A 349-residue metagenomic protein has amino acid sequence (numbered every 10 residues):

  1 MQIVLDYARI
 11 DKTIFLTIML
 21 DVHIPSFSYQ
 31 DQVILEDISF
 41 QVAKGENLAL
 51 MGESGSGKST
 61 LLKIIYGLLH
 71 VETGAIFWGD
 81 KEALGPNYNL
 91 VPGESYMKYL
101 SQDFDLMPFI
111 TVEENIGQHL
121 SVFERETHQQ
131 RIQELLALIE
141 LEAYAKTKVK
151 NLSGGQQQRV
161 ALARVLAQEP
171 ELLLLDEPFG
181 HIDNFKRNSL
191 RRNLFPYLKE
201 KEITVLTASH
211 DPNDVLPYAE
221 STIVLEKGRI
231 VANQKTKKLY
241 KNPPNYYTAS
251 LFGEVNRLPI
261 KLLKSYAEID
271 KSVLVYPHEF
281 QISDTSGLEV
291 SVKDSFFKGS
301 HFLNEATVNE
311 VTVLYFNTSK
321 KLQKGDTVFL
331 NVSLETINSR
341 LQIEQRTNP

Functional and structural regions predicted by a protein language model:
Y66: Helix-to-loop junction immediately C-terminal to a conserved catalytic motif
A83-K98, V122, L239: ABC ATPase NBD coupling module
T127-Y144, P196: Conserved ABC ATPase "signature" region
K148-L152, Q156-Q158: Conserved ABC ATPase signature
A167-E171: A short, proline-enriched helix->beta-strand linker immediately N-terminal to the Walker B motif in ABC-type P-loop
K227-G228: Conserved ABC ATPase "signature" C-loop
N233-Q234, N242: ABC ATPase "signature
